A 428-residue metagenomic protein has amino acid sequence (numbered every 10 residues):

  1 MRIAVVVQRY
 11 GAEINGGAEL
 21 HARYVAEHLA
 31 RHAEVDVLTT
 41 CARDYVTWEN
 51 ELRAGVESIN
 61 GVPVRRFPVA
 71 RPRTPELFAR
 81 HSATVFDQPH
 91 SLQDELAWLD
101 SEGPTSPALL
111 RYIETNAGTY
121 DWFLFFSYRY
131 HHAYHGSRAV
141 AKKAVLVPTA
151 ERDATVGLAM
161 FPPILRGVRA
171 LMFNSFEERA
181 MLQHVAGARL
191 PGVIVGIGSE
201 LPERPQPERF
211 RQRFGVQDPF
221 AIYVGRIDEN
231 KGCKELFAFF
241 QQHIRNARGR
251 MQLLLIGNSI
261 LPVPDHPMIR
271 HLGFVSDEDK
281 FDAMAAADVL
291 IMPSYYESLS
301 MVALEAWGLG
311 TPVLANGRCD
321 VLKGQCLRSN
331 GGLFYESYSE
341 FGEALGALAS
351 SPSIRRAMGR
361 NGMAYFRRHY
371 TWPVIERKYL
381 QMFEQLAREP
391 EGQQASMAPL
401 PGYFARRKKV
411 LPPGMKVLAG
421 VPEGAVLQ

Functional and structural regions predicted by a protein language model:
M1-P68, G118, F240-H243, P401-Q428: N-terminal subdomain of nucleotide-sugar transferases
K143-A154, F161-Q206, V216, Y223 (+1 more regions): Donor nucleotide-sugar binding/catalytic pocket of nucleotide-sugar-dependent glycosyltransferases
R213-K231, F237-Q241: Conserved donor-binding/catalytic core segment of Leloir-type glycosyltransferases
G257-D282, V289: Nucleotide-activated donor-binding/catalytic signature segment of Leloir-type glycosyltransferases, i.e., the conserved
Y295: Aromatic "clamp/platform" in nucleotide-sugar-dependent glycosyltransferases that forms part of the donor/acceptor
P312-N316: Short hydrophobic beta-strand element within catalytic cores of glycosyltransferases and related nucleotide-activated
K323-A347, S353-I354: Change "using UDP/GDP/dTDP sugars" to "using nucleotide sugars
M363, R368, P373-Q428: C-terminal amphipathic helix plus adjacent low-complexity, charged tail appended to glycosyltransferase catalytic
